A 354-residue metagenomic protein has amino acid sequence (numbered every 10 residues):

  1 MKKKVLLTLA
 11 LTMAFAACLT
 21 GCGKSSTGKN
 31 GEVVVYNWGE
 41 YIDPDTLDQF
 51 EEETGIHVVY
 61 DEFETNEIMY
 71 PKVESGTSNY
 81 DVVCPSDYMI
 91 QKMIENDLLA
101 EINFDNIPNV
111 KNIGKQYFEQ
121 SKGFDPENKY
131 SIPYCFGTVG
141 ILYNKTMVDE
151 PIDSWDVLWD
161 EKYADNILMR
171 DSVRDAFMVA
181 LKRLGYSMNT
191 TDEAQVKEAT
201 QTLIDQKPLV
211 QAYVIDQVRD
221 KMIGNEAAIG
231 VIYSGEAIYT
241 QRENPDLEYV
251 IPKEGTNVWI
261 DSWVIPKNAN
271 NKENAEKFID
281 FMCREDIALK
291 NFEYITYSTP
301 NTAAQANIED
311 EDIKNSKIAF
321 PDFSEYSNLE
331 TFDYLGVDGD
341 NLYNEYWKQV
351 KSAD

Functional and structural regions predicted by a protein language model:
M1-V33, A353-D354: Short, low-complexity disordered leader/linker segments with a strong preference for bacterial N-terminal type II
G23-M93, D220: Early extracytoplasmic/lumenal segment of secretory-pathway proteins
Y36, N79-E226: Extracytoplasmic ligand-binding site segments that recognize negatively charged/polar headgroups
M69-Y70, I90, W155, V218-K221 (+3 more regions): Short, hydrophobic alpha-helical packing/hinge segments within bilobed ligand-binding/sensory domains
M89-K92, I229-D246: A ligand-binding cleft/hinge motif common to bilobed small-molecule-binding domains
K197-D205, E243-K267: Periplasmic-binding protein-like
P266-S327: Mature extracytoplasmic/periplasmic domains
F323-D354: Conserved C-terminal helix/tail region of periplasmic/extracytoplasmic solute-binding proteins
